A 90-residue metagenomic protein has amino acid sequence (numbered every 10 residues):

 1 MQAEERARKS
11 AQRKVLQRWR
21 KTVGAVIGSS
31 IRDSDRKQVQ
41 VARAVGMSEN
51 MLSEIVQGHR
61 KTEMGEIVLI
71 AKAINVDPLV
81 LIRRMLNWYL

Functional and structural regions predicted by a protein language model:
Q2-D35: A short, Lys/Arg-rich alpha-helix, primarily the initiator
T22-V23, M47, T62: Alpha-helix N-cap/N′ positions at the starts of helices
V26, K37, E63-E66, D77: Residues that mark the N-terminal boundary/hinge immediately upstream of a DNA-recognition element
S29, D33-E54: Short alpha-helical DNA-recognition segment
S48, H59, M85-Y89: The DNA-recognition helices of helix-turn-helix-type DNA-binding domains
H59-K72: Short, basic-rich loop-to-helix N-cap that marks the start of a DNA-contacting helix
N75-L90: Short C-terminal boundary/hinge segments that cap the last helix of small helical domains
